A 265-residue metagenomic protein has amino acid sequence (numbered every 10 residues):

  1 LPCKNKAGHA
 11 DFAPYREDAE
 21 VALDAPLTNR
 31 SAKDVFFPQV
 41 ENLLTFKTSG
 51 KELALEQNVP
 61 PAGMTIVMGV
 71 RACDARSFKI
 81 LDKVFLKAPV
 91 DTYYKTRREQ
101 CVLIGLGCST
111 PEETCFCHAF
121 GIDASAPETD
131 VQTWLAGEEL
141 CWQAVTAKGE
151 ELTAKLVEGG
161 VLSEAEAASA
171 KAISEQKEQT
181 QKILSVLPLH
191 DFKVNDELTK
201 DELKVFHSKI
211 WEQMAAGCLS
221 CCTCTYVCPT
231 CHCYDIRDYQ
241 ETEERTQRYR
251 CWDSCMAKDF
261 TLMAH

Functional and structural regions predicted by a protein language model:
L1-L203, W211: Iron-sulfur-associated redox domains of electron-transfer enzymes in respiratory and anaerobic energy metabolism
F78, T230-C233: Active-site-flanking alpha-helical
H207: Ligand-binding pockets and gating/stacking loops
E212-C231, Q247-H265: Cysteine-centered iron-sulfur cluster-binding motifs in ferredoxin-type domains/subunits of redox enzymes
D235-D238: Transmembrane alpha-helix/helix-exit interface in multi-pass inner-membrane proteins
